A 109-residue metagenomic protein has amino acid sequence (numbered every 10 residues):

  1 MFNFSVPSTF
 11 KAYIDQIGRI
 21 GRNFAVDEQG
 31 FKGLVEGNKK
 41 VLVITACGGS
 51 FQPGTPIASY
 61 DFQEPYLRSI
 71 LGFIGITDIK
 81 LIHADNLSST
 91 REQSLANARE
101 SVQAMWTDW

Functional and structural regions predicted by a protein language model:
M1-I57: Helix-loop-strand module that forms the ligand-binding subsite of alpha/beta enzymes
P53-W109: Glycine-rich phosphate/pyrophosphate-binding loop and the adjoining helix
